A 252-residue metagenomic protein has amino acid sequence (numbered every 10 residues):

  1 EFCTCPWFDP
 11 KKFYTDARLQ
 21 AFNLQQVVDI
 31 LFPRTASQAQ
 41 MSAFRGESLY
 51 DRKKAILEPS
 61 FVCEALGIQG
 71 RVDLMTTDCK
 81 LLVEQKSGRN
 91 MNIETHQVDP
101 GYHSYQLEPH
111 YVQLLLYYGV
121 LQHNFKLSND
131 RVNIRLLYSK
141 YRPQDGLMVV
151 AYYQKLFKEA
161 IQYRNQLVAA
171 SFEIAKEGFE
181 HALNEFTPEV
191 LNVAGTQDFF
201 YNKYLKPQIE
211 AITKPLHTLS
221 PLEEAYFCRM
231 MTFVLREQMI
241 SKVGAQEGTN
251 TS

Functional and structural regions predicted by a protein language model:
E1-C79: Metal-dependent nuclease catalytic cores that hydrolyze phosphodiester bonds in DNA/RNA, characterized by
F2-F13, K140-Y152, A211-H217: Charged, low-complexity surface segments at secondary-structure and domain boundaries
F8, K12-N23, M148-K158, K203 (+1 more regions): Alpha-helix boundary/N-cap detector
A21, F32-P33, G46, H96 (+4 more regions): Short, flexible coil/linker elements and helix-boundary hinge sites characteristic of intrinsically disordered
L31-Q38, L121-N124, L167-I174: Solvent-exposed amphipathic alpha-helical surface segments
Q40-R45, L81-L82, K86-R89, A245-S252: Acidic/polar, low-complexity linker and loop regions
Y50-R164: Mg2+/Mn2+-dependent nuclease catalytic core
K155-S252: Accessory, charged alpha-helical segments in nucleic-acid-processing enzymes
